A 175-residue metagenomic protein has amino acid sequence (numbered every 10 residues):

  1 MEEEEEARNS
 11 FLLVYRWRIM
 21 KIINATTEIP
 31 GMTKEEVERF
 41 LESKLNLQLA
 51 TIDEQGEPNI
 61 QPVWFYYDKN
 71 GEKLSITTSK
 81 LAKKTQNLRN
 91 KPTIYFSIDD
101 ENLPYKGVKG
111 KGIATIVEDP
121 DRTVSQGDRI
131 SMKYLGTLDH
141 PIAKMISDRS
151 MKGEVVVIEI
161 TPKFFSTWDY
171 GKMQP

Functional and structural regions predicted by a protein language model:
A7-I19: Short, Lys/Arg-enriched N-terminal segments with co-localized hydrophobic residues within the first ~10-30 amino acids
W17-G31, G107-P175: Charged, gly/pro-rich active-site loop segments
K21-Q48: Short, basic/aromatic recognition patches
L41-E42, R89-N90, M151: Alpha-helix boundary recognition
L45-K80, L88, I94-I98, V108: Short beta-strand segments
S79-A82, K91-S97, G136-I146: Short acidic (Asp/Glu) patches
N102: Short His-centered aromatic/hydrophobic patch
